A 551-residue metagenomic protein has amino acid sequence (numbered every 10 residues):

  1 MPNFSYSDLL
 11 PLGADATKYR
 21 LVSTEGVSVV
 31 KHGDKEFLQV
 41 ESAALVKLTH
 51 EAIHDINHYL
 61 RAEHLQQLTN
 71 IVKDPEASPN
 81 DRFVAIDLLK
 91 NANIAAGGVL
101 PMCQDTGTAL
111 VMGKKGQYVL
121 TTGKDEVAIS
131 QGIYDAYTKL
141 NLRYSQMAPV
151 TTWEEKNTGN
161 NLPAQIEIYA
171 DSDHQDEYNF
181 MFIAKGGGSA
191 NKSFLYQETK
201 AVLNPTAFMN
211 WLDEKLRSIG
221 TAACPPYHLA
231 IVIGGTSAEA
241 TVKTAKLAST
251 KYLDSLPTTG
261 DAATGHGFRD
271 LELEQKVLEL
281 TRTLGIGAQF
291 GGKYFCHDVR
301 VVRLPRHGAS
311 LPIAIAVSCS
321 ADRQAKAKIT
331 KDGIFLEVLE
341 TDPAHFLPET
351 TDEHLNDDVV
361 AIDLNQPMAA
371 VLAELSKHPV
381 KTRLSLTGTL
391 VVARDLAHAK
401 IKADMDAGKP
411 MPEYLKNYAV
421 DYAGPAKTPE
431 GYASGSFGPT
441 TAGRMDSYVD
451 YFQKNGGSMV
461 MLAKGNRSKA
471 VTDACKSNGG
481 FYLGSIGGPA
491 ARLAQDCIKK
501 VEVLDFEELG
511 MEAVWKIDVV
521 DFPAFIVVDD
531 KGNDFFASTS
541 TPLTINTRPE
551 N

Functional and structural regions predicted by a protein language model:
M1-I231, T236-L355, G435, Q453: Non-transmembrane, aqueous-exposed alpha-helical and coiled segments at domain scale
L229-T236, T387-G388, A463, G487: Glycine-rich beta-strand-to-loop/alpha-helix junction loops that act as flexible
S255-G285, Q289-F290, V392-F522: Feature captures the catalytic cores and cofactor-binding loops of soluble hydro-lyases/lyases that act on carboxylate
G292-V299, R306-H307, D496-N551: C-terminal binding/interaction regions
D358-A370: Short, structured beta-strand/loop micro-motifs enriched in basic residues and often containing a Trp
A373-S376, E413: Residue "hotspots" at secondary-structure boundaries inside conserved domains
L375-H378, L384: Short, well-ordered loop/turn sites that connect or cap secondary structure elements
R383, T389-A393: Short, charged beta-turn/beta-strand-edge "cap" motif at the junction between a beta-strand and an adjacent loop
